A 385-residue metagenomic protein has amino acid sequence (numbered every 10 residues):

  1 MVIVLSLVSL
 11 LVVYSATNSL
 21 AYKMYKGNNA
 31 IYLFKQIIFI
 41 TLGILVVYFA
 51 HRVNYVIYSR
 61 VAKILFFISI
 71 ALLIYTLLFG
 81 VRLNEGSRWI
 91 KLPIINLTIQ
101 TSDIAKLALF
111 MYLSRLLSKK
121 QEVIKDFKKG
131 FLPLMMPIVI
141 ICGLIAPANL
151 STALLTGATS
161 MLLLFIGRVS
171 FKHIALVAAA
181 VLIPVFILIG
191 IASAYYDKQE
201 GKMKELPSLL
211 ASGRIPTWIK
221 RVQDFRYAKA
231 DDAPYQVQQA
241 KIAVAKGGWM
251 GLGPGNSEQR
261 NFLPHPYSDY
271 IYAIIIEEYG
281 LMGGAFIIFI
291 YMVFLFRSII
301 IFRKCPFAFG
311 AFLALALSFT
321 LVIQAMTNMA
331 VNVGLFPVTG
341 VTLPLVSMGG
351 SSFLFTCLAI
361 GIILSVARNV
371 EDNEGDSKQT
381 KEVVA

Functional and structural regions predicted by a protein language model:
M1-V2, V61-F66, A308-L317: Membrane-interfacial loop-to-transmembrane alpha-helix junctions, especially the N-terminal start
V4-L5, L11-Y14, S19-A148, M329-T342 (+3 more regions): Membrane-helix boundary/helix-loop-helix interface segments in multi-pass membrane proteins
I37-V46, E278-L295: Hydrophobic alpha-helical transmembrane segments
K63-I64, I70, G130-G143, L150-L209: Hydrophobic alpha-helical segments of polytopic membrane proteins
L83, A178-L281, A308-F309: Hydrophobic, glycine- and aromatic-enriched re-entrant/interface helices and adjoining loop segments
K129, P133, V177, F312-T320: Alpha-helical transmembrane segments of multi-pass membrane proteins, especially transporters and channels
T159-H173, S257-G283, V341-L354: Interfacial segments of multi-pass membrane proteins
I299-G340, V346: Loop-to-helix entry and N-terminal half of a specific, functionally important transmembrane alpha helix in multi-pass
